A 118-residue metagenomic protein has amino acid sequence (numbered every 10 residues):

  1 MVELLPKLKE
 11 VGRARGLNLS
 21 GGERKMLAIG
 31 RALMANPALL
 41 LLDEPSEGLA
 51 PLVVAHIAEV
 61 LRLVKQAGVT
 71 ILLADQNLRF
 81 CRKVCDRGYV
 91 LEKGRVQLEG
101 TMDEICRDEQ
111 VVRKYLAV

Functional and structural regions predicted by a protein language model:
R15-L19, E23: Conserved ABC ATPase signature
A32-L33: ABC ATPase C-loop
N36: Conserved catalytic motifs of ABC-family nucleotide-binding domains
L40-E44: Catalytic Walker B motif of ABC-type/P-loop ATPase nucleotide-binding domains
A55-A67: Helical segment within the ABC ATPase nucleotide-binding domain
D75-Q76: H-loop/switch region of ABC-family ATPase nucleotide-binding domains
C81-K83: A short, surface-exposed alpha-helical micro-motif characterized by mixed small hydrophobic and charged/polar residues
